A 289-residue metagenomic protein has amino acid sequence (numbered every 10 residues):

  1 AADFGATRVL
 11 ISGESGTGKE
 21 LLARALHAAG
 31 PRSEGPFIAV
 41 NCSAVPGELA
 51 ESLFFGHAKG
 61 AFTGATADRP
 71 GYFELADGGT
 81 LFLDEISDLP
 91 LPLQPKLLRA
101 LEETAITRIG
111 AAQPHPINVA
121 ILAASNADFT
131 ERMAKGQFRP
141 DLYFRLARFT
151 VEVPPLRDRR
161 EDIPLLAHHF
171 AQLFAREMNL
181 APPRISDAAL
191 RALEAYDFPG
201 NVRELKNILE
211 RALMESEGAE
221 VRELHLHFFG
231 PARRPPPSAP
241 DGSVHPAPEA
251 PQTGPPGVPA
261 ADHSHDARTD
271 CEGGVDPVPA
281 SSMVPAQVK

Functional and structural regions predicted by a protein language model:
A1-T63, E74-P90, P155-R160, I208: Conserved post-Walker A coupling segment in P-loop NTPases
D3-F4, R8-V9, A23, G30-G35 (+3 more regions): Nucleotide-binding/hydrolysis machinery
V40, H57, G64, D68 (+2 more regions): Interfacial catalytic loop of ABC nucleotide-binding domains
F54, D158, I163-A181, D187 (+1 more regions): Bacterial helix-turn-helix/winged-helix DNA-binding modules and their immediately adjacent linkers
G60-A67, E103-R108, E131: Short gly/ser/thr-rich secondary-structure transition/capping motifs
P70, E103-T104, N126-F129, T253: The feature captures the ABC ATPase H-loop/switch
